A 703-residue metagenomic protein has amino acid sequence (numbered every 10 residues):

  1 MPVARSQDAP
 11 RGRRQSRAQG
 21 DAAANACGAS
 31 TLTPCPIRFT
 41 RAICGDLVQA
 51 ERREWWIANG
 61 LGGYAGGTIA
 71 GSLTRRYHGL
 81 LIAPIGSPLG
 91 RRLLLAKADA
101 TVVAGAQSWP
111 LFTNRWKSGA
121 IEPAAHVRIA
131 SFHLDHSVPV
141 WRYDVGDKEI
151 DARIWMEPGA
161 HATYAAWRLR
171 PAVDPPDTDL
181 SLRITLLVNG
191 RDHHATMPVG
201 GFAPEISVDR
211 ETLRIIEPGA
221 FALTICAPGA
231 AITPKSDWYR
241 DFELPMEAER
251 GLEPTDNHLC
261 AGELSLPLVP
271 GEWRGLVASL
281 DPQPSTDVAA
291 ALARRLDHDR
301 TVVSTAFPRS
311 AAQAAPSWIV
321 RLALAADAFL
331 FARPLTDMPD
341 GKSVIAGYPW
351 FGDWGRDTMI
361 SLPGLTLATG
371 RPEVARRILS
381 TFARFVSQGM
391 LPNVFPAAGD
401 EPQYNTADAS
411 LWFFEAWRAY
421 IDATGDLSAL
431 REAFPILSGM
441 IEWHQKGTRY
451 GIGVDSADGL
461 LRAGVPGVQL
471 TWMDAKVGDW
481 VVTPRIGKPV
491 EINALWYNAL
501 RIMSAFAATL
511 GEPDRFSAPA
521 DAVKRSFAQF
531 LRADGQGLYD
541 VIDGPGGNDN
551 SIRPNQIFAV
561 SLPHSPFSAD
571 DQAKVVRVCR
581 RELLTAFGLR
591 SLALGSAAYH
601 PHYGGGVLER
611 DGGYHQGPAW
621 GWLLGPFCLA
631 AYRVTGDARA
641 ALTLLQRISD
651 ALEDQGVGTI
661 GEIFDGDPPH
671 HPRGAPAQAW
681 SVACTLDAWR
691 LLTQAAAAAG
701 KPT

Functional and structural regions predicted by a protein language model:
M1-T703: Acidic, mature catalytic/reactive cores of soluble proteins
